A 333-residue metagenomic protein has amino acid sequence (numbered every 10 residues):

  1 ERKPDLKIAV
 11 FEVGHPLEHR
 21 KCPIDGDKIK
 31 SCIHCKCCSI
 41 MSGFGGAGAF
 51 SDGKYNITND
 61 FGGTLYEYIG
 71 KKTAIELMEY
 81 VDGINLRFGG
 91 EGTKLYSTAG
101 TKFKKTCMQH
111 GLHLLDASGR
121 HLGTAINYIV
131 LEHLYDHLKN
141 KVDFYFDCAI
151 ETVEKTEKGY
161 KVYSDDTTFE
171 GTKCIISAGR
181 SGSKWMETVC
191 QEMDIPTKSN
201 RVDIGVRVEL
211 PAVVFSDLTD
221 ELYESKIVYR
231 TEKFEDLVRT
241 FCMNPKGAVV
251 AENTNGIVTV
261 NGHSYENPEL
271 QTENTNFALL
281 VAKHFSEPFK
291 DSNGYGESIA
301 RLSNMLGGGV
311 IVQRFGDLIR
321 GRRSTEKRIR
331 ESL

Functional and structural regions predicted by a protein language model:
E1-G63, Y96-L333: Residues forming the flavin
I57, V81-D82: Short, glycine/charged-enriched hinge/interface segments at domain edges or termini
F61-E79: Short, surface-exposed, low-complexity cationic segments
G89-T93: Phosphate-backbone binding interfaces of nucleic-acid-interacting proteins
